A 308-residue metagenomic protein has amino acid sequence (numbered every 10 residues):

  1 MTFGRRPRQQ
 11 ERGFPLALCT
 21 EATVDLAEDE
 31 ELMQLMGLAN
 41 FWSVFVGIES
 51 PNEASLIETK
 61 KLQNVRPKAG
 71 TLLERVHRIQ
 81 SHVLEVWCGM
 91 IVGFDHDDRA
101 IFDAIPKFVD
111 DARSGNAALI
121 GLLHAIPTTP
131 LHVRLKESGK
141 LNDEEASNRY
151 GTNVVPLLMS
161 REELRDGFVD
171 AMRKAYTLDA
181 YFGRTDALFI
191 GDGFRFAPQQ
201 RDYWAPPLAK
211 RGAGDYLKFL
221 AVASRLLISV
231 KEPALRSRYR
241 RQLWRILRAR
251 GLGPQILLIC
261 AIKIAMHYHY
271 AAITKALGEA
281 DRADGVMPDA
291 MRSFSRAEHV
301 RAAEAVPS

Functional and structural regions predicted by a protein language model:
T2-G212, A221, D289-S308: A structural motif corresponding to the C-terminal lobe/cap of the Radical SAM core domain
Q199-R241: Acidic, Ser/Thr-rich low-complexity intrinsically disordered segments
S229-S308: C-terminal non-catalytic accessory extensions
